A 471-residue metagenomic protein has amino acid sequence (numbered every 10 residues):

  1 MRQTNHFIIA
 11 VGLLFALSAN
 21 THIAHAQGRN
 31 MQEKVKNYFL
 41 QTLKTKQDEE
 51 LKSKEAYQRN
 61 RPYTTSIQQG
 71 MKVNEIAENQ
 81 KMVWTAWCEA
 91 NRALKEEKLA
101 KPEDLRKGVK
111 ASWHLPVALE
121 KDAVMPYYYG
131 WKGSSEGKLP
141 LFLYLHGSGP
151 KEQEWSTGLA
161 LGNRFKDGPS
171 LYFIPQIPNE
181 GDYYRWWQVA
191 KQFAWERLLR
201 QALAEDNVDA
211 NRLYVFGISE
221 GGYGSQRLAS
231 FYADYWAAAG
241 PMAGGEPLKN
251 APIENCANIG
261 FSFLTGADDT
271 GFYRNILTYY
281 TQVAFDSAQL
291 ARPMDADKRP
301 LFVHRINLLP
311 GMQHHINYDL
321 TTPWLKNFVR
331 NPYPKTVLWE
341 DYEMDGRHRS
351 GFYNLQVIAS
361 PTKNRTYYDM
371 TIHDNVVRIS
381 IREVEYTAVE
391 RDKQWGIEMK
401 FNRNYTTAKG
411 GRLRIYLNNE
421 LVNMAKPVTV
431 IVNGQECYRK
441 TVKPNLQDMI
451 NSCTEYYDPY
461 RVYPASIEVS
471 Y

Functional and structural regions predicted by a protein language model:
Q27-L139, A425, Y438-Y471: A domain-start/cap signature at the N-terminus of enzymes
G28, L264, T270, I276-T278 (+2 more regions): C-terminal catalytic histidine-bearing segment of alpha/beta-hydrolase fold enzymes
K138-L203: Active-site machinery of serine-nucleophile hydrolases
L143-G147, A243, T265: The conserved beta1-alpha1 loop
N211-A257: Primarily recognizes the serine-hydrolase "nucleophile elbow" in alpha/beta-hydrolase and SGNH/GDSL folds
C256, S262-G266: Short beta-strand/loop motif that positions the catalytic acidic residue of the alpha/beta-hydrolase fold
T265-V303, E390-R403, T407-R412, N419-K426: Active-site-adjacent alpha-helix of alpha/beta-hydrolase-fold enzymes
D345-Y471: C-terminal beta-sandwich/jelly-roll accessory domains of carbohydrate-active enzymes
